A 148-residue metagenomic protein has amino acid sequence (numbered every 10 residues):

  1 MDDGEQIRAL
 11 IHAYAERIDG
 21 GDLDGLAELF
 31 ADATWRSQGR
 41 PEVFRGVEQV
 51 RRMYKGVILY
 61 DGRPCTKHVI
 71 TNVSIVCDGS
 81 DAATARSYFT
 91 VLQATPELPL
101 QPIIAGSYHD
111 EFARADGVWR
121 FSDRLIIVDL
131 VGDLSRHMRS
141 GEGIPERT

Functional and structural regions predicted by a protein language model:
M1-G20, D24-L29: Short, low-complexity N-terminal intrinsically disordered segments enriched in polar/charged residues
L23-T90: A solvent-exposed, acidic/Ser-Thr-rich amphipathic alpha-helical stretch
R63, P99-L100, A113: Short aromatic-glycine motifs in intrinsically disordered, low-complexity regions
T66-N72, L92, V128, I144-T148: C-terminal-biased regions
H68-I70, I103-Y108: Short, surface-exposed coil-to-beta transition loops
T84, A105-R136: Short beta-strand edge/turn micro-motifs at domain boundaries
L92-Q101: Short, cysteine-centered beta-strand-loop-beta hairpins and adjacent loop/turn segments enriched in charged/polar
G132-T148: Acidic/histidine-enriched, glycine/proline-rich intrinsically disordered or flexible terminal extensions
